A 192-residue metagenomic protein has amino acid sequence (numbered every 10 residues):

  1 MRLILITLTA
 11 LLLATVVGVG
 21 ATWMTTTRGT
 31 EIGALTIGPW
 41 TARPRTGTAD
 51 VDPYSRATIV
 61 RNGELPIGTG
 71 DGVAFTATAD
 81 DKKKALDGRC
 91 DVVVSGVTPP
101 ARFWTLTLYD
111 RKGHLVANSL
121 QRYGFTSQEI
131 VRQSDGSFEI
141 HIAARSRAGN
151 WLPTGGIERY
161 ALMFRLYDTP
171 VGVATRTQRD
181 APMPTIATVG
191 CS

Functional and structural regions predicted by a protein language model:
M1-S192: A compositional/structural signature for long, glycine/proline-rich flexible linkers and loops on extracytoplasmic
